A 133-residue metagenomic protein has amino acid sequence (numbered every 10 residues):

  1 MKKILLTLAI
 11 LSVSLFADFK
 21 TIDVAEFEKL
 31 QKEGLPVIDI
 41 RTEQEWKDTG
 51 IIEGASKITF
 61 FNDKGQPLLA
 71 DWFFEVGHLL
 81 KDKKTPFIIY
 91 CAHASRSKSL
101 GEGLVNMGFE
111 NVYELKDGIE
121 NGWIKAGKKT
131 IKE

Functional and structural regions predicted by a protein language model:
K3-F16: Sec-dependent N-terminal signal peptides
F16-A25, K29-E33, E43-P86, S95-E133: Rhodanese-like catalytic fold shared by cysteine-dependent sulfurtransferases and DSP/PTP-type phosphatases
V37-D39: Structural scaffold elements adjacent to functional motifs in cytosolic proteins
